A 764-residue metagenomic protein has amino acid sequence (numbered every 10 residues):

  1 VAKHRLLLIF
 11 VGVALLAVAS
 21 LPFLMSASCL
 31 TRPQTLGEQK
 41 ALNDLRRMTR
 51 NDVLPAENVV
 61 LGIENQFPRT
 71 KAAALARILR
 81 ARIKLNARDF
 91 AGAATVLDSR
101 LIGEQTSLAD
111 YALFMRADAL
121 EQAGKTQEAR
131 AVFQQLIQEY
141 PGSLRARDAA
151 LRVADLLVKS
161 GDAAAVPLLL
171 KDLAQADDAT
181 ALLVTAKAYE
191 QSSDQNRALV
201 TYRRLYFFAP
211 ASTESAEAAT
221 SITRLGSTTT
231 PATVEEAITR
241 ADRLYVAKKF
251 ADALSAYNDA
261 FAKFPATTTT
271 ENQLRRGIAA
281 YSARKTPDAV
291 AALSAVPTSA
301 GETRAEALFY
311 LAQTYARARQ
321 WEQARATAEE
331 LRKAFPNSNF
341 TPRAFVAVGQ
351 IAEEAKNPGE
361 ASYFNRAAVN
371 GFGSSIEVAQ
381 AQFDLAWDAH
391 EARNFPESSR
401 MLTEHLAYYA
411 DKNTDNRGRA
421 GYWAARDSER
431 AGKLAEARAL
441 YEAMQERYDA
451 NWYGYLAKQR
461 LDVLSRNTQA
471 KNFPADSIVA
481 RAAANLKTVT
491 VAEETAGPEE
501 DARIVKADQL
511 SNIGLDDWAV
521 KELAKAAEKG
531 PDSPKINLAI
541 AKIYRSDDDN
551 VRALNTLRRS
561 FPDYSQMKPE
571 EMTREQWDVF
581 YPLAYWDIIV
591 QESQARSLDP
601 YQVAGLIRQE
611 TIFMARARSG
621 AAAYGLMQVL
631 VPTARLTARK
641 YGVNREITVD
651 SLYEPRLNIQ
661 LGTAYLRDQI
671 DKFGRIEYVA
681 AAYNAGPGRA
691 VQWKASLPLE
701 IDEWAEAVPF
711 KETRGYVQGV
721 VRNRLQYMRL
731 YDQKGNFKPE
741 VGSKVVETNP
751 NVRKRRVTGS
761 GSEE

Functional and structural regions predicted by a protein language model:
A2-A14, A19-A621, M627, A634-K640 (+6 more regions): Acidic, polar-rich low-complexity tracts and alpha-helical solenoid repeat scaffolds
I647-L657: A short, structured beta-strand-centered segment in the mid-to-C-terminal lobe of catalytic cores from group-transfer
Q660: Mg2+-dependent phosphoryl-transfer active-site scaffold
R675-I676, G686: Short loop-to-helix capping motifs
F710-V741: Feature marks hydrolase-like catalytic cores characterized by long aromatic- and Gly/Pro-rich stretches
